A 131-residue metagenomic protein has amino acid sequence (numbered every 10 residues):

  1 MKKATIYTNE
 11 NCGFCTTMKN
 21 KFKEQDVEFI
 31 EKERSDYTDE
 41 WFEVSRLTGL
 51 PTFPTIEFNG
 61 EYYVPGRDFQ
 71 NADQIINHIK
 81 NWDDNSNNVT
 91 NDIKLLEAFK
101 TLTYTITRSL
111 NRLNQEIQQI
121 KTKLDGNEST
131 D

Functional and structural regions predicted by a protein language model:
M1-E28: Local sequence-structure signature of Cys/Sec-based thiol-disulfide redox active-site neighborhoods
E33-P51, E61, H78-D83: Thioredoxin-like thiol-disulfide oxidoreductase module
F58-I93: Non-catalytic, surface beta->alpha helical segment in thiol-disulfide oxidoreductase systems
I93-L96, K100-E128: Long amphipathic alpha-helical coiled-coil
